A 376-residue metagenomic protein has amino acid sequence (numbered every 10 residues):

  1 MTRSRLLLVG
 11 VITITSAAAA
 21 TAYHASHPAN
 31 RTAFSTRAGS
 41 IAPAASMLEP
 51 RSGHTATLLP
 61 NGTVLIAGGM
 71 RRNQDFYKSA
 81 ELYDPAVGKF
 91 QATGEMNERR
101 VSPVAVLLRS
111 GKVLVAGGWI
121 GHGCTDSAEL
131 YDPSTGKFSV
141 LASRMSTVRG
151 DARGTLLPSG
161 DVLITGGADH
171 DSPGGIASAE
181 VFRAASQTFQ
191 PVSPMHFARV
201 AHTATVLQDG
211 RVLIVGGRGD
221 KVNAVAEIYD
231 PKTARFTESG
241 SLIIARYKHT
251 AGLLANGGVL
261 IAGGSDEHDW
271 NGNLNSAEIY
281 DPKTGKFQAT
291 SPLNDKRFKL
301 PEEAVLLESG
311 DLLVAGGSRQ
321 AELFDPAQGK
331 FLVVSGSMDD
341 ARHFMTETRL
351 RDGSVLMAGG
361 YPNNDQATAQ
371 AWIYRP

Functional and structural regions predicted by a protein language model:
M1-G10: N-terminal Sec-pathway targeting helices
V11-T13, S40: Generic short N-terminal amphipathic or hydrophobic helices
I14-H24: Hydrophobic alpha-helical membrane-insertion segments, chiefly the h-region of N-terminal signal peptides
A22-P376: Kelch-like beta-propeller repeat domains
